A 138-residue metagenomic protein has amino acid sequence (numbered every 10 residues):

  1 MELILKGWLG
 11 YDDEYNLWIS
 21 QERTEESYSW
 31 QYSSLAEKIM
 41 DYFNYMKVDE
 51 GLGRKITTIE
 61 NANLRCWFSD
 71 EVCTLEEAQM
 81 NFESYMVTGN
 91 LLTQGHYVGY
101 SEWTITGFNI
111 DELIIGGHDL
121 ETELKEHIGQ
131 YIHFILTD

Functional and structural regions predicted by a protein language model:
E2, S34, K47-V48, G53 (+2 more regions): Polar/charged low-complexity regions in secreted precursors and cytosolic/nuclear IDRs
E2-K6, K55, N63-W67, E102-T104 (+1 more regions): Ser/Thr- (and often Asn-) enriched beta-sheet segments in non-cytosolic proteins
E2-N16, E71, E76-T104: Structural detector for short beta-strands of small beta-barrel domains
Y15-K47, Y100-G116: Short, flexible N-terminal segments of the mature chain
E25, E60-A62, T93: Sensor of tandemly repeated, compositionally biased sequence architecture
K38, Y42, A78-N81, E123 (+1 more regions): Charge-rich, solvent-exposed alpha-helical interaction surfaces
E50-S84: Repeat-associated, polar segments at repeat-unit boundaries in modular proteins
T58-V72, I115-D138: Short, compact, well-ordered microdomains
